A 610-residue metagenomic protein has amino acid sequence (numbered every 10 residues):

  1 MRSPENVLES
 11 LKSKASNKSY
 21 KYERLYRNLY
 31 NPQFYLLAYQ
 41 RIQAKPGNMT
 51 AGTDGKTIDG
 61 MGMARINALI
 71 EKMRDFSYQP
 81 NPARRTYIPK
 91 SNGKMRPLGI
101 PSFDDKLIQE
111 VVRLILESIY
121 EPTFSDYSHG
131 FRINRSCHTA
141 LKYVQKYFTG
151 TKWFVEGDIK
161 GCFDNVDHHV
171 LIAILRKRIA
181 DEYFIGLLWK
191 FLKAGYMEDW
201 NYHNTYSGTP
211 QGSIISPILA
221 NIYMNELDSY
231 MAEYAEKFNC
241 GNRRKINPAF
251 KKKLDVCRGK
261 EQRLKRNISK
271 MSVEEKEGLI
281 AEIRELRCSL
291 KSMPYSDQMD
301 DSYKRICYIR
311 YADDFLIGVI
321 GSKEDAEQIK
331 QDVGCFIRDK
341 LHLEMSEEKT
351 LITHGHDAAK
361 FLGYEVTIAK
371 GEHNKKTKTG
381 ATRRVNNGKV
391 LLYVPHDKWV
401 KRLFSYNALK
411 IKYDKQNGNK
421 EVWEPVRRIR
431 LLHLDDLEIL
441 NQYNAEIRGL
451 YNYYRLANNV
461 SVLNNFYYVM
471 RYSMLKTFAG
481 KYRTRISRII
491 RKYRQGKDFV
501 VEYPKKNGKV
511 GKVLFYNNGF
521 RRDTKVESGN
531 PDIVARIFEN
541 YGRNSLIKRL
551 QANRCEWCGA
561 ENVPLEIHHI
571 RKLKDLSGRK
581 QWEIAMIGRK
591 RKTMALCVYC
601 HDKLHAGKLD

Functional and structural regions predicted by a protein language model:
M1-D610: Non-catalytic terminal/accessory segments
